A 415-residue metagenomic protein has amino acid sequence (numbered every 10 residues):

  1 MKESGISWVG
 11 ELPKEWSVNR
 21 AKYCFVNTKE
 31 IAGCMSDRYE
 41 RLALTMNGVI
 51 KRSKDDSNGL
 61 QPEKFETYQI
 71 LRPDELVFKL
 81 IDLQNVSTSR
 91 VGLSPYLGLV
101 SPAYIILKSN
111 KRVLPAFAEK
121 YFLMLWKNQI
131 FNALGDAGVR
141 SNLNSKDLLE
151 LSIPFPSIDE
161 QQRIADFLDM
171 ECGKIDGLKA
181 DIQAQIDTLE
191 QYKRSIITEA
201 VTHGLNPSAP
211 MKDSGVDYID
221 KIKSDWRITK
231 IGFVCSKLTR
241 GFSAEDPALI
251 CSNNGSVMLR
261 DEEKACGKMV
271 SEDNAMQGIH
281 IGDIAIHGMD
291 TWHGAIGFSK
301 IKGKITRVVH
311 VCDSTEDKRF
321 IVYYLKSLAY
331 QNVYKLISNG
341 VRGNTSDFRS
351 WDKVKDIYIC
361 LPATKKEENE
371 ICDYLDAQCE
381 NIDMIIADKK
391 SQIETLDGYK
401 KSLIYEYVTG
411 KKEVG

Functional and structural regions predicted by a protein language model:
M1-A32, E150, P154, I158 (+4 more regions): Non-catalytic DNA-recognition/assembly elements of restriction-modification systems
M1-V9, K14-E15, P156-P210, L361-G415: Amphipathic alpha-helical coiled-coil/heptad-repeat segments
K2-S7, G98-A103, D136-Q162, M289 (+2 more regions): A short glycine-rich beta-alpha junction/loop motif
S4-G5, N19-C34, R38-Y39, A43-P73 (+1 more regions): Sequence-specific dsDNA recognition surfaces
K29-S36, I196, V201, L205-S208 (+2 more regions): Proline-centered turn/helix-capping motifs that create local helix->coil transitions or kinks
Y68-K127, A137-V139, I281-N332, L336-W351: A short beta-sheet element
